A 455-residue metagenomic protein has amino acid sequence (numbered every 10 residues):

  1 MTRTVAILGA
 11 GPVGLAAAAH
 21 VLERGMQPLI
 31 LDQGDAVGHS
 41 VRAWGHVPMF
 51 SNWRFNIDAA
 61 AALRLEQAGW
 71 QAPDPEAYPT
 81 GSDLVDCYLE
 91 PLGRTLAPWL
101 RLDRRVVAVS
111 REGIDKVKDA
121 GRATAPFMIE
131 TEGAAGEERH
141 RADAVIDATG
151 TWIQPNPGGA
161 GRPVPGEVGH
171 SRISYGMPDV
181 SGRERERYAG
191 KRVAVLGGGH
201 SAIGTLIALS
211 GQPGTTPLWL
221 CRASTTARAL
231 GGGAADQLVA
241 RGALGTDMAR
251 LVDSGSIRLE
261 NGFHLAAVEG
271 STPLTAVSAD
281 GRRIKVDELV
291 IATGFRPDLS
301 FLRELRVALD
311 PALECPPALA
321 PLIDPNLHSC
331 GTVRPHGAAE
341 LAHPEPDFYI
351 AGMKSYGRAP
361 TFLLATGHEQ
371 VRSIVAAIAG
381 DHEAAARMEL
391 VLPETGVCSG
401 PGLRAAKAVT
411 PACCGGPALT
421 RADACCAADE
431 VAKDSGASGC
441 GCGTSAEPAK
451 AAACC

Functional and structural regions predicted by a protein language model:
R3-L29, A202-G211: N-terminal Rossmann-like FAD-binding beta1-loop-alpha1 element of flavoenzymes
V13, A36, W152, S201 (+1 more regions): Conserved Rossmann-like nucleotide-cofactor binding loop
A36-C87, G176-G182, W219-L238, P346: Glycine-rich active-site loop/strand segments that organize a redox cofactor
Q71-A144, T149-I153, A266-T275, E288: Feature captures the FAD/FMN-dependent oxidoreductase FAD-binding
G81, D147-Q212, P217, L313-P321 (+1 more regions): Glycine-rich dinucleotide-binding loop and its adjacent helix/turn
A108, G211-P311, A376, H382-E394: A Rossmann-like FAD-binding core segment of flavoenzymes
R192-R228, R241-A243, P335-A359, A365-I378: Active-site substrate-recognition segment that forms the wall of the catalytic cavity or substrate channel
N261, A267, R296, L302 (+2 more regions): C-terminal, flexible cofactor-proximal segment of oxidoreductases
